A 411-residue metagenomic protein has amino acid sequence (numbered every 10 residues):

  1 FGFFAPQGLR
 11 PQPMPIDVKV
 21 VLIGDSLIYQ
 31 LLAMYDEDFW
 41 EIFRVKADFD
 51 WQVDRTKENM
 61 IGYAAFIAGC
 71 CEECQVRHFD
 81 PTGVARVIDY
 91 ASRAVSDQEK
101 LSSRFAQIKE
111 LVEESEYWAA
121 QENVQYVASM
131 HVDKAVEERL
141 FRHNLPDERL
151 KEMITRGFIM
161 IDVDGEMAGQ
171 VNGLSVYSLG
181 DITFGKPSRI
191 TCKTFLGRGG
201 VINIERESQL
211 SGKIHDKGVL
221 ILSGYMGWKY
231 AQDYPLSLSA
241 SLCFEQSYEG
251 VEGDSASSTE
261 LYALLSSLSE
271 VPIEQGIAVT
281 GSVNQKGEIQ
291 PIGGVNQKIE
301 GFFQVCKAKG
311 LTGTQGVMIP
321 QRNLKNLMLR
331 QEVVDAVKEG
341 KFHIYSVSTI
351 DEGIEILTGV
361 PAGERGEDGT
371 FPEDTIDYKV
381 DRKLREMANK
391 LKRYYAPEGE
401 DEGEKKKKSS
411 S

Functional and structural regions predicted by a protein language model:
F1-I61, E73-C74, S115, A308 (+1 more regions): Canonical AAA+ ATPase core
G2-Q7, T194-L210, D216-S411: Peripheral, non-AAA+ core regions of ATP-driven protein-machinery
G8-P11, M34, D54-E58, H78 (+5 more regions): Alpha-helix capping and helix-loop boundary segments enriched in small/acidic/polar residues
D25-I28, R44-R55, A65-Q75, S92-L101 (+6 more regions): Short hinge/gating elements
Q30-A33, N144, V201: Short helix/loop capping segments that flank catalytic or ligand/cofactor-binding pockets
L31-A106, Q121-Y126, Q232-S237, E270-G276 (+1 more regions): Conserved C-terminal "switch" segment of AAA+ ATPases
I42, Y63-F66, C70, R86 (+11 more regions): Generic, well-ordered alpha-helical scaffold segments in large soluble proteins
E73-F79, S92-V163, E364-D368, L391-G399: C-terminal helical "lid" subdomain and adjoining coupling/linker elements of P-loop NTPases
